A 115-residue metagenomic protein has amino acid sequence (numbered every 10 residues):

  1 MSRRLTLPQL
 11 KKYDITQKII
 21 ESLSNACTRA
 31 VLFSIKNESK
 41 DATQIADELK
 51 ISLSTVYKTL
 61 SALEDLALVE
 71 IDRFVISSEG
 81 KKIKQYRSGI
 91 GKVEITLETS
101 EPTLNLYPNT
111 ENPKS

Functional and structural regions predicted by a protein language model:
S2-I20: Short, Lys/Arg-enriched N-terminal segment that forms or immediately precedes the first helix of a structured domain
N25, A62-D65: Alpha-helical DNA-recognition elements
A26-T28, N37-Q44: Short capping segments at the starts of secondary-structure elements
Q44-E48, L63: A short acidic, leucine-rich amphipathic alpha-helix
A67, R73: Glycine-centered, phosphate/nucleic-acid-interacting loop/turn motifs that mediate DNA/RNA or nucleotide
S77-P113: Conserved segment of winged-helix/HTH DNA-binding domains
